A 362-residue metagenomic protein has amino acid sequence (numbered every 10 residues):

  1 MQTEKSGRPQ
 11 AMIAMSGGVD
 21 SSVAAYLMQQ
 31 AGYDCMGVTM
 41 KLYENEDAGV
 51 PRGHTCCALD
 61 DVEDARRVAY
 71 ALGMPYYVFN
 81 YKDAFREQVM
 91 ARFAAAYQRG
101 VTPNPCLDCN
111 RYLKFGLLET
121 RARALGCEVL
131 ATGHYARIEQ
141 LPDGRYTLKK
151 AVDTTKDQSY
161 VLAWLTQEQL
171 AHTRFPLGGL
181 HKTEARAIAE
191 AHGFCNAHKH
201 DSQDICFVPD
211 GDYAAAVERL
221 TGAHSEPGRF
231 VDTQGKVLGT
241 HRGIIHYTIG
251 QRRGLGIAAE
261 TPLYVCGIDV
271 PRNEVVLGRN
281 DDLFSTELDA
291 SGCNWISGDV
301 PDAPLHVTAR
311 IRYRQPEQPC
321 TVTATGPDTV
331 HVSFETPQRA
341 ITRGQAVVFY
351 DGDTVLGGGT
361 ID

Functional and structural regions predicted by a protein language model:
M1-A163, R174, T183-E184, E190: ATP-dependent adenylation/nucleotidyltransferase module used to activate substrates
A131-D362: AMP-forming adenylation/ATP pyrophosphatase catalytic core
